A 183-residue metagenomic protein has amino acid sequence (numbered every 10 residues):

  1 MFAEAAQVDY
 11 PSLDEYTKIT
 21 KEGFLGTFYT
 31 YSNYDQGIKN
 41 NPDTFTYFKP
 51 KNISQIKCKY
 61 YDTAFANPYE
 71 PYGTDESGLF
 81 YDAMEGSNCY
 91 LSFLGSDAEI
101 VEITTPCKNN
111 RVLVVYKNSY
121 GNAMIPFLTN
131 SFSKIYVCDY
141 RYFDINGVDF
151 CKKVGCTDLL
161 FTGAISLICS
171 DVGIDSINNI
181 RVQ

Functional and structural regions predicted by a protein language model:
M1-Q183: Extracellular glycan-modifying ectodomains
